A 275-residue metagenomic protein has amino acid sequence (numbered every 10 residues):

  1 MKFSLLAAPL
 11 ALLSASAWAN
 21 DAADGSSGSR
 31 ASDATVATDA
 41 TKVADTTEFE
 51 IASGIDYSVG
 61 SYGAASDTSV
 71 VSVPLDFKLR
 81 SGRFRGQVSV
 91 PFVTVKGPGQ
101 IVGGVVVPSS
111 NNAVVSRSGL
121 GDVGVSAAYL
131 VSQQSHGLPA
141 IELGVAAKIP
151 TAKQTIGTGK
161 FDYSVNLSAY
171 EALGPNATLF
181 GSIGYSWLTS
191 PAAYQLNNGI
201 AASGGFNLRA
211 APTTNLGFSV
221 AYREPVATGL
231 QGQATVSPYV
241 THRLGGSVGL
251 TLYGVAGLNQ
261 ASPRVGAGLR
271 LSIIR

Functional and structural regions predicted by a protein language model:
K2-A8: Sec-dependent signal peptide recognition, specifically the positively charged N-region followed immediately by
S14-A19: N-terminal signal peptide c-region/cleavage motif recognized by signal peptidases
N20-S190, N197-R275: Transmembrane beta-barrel domains of Gram-negative outer membranes and organellar outer membranes
